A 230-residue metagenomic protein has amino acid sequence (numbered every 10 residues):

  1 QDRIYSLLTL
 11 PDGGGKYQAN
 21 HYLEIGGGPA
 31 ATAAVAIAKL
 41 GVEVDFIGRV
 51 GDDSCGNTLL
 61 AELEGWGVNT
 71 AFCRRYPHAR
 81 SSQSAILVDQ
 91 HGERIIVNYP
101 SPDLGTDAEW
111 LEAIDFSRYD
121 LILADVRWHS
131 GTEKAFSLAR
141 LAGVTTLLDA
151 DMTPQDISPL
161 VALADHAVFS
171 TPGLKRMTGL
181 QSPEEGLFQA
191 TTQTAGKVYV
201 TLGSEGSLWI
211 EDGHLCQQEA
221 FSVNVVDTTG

Functional and structural regions predicted by a protein language model:
Q1-I47, S54-N57, G65, E219 (+1 more regions): Glycine-rich phosphate/adenosyl-contacting loop at the front of the ribokinase-like
V35, Q83-L87, I95, G206-I210: Short beta-strand scaffold segments in enzyme catalytic cores
R49, R75-Y76, I86-L121, V126: Conserved phosphate-binding/catalytic loop of the ribokinase/pfkB sugar-kinase fold
S54-W66, S84-L87, L160: Active-site-proximal loop->helix
E62-H78: A glycine-rich helix N-cap at a beta->alpha junction
D120-F188, S207: Conserved beta-alpha-beta core of the PfkB/ribokinase-like small-molecule kinase fold
P183-G230: Conserved phosphate-binding/catalytic region of the ribokinase-like
